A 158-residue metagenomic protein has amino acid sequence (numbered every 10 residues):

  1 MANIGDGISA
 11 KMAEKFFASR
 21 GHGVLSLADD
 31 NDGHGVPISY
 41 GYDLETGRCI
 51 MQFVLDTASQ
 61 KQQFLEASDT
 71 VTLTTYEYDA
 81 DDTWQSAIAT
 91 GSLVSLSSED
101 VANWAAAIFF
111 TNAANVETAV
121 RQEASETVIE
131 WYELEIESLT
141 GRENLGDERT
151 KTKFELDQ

Functional and structural regions predicted by a protein language model:
M1-S19, T152-K153: Extreme N-terminal tail/first-helix region
A2, D82-Q158: Charged, gly/pro-rich active-site loop segments
G7, S19-V24, A114-V116: Short Pro/Gly-enriched beta-strand edge/turn motifs at strand-loop
A13, A58-K61, V101-A106: Amphipathic alpha-helical interface surfaces
F17, F64-L65, I108-F109: A generic structural signal for nonpolar/aromatic side chains embedded in well-ordered alpha-helices
R20-T57, L73-T74: Short beta-strand segments
L44, T57, E77, S95-S97 (+1 more regions): Non-catalytic surface loops within mature trypsin-like serine protease
F53, T57-A87: Helix-adjacent hinge/juxtasegments
